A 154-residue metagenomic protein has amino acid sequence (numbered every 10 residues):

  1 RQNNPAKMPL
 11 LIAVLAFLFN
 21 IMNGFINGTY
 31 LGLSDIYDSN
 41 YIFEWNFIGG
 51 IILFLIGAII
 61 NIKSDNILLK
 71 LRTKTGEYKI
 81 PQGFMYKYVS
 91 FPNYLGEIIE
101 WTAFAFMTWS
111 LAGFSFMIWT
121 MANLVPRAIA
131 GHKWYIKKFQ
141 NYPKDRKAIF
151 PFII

Functional and structural regions predicted by a protein language model:
R1-L33, I48-G49, I62: Intramembrane catalytic core of multi-pass membrane enzymes that act on lipidic substrates
S34-I154: Hydrophobic transmembrane alpha-helices
